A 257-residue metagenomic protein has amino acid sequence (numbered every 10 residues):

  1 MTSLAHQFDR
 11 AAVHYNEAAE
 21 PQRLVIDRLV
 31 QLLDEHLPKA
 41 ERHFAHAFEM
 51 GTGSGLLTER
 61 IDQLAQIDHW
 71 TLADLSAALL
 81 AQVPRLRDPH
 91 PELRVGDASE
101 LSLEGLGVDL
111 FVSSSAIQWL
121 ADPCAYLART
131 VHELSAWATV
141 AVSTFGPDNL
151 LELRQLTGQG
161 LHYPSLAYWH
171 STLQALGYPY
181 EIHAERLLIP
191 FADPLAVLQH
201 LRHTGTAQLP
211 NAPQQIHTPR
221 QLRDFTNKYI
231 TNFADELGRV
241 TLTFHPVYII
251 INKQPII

Functional and structural regions predicted by a protein language model:
M1-V13, D27: N-terminal, positively charged/glycine-rich alpha-helical extensions of SAM-dependent methyltransferases
A18-P21, S54, L161-P164, E181-I257: Conserved Class I S-adenosyl-L-methionine
E20-H43: Conserved alpha-helix/loop element of class I SAM-dependent methyltransferases that forms part of the SAM/SAH-binding
H46-L101: Class I SAM-dependent methyltransferase SAM/SAH-binding core
S99-F111: A short acidic, Gly/Pro-enriched loop at the edge of an enzyme's catalytic core that lines a small-molecule cofactor
D109-P123, T144: A short SAM/SAH-binding and catalytic strip from SAM-dependent methyltransferases
C124-T139: A short glycine-rich, Lys/Arg-flanked "PGG" loop and its adjoining helix->strand segment in the class I
T139-Y168: Conserved class I S-adenosyl-L-methionine
